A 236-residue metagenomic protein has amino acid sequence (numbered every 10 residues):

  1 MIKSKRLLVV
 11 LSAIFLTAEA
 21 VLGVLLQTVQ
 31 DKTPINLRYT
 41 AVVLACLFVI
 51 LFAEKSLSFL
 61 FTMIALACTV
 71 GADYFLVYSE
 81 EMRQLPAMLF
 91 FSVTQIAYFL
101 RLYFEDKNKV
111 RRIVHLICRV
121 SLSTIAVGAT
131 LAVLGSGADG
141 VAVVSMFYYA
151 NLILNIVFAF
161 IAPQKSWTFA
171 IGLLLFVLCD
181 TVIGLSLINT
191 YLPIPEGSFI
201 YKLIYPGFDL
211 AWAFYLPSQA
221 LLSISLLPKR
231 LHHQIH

Functional and structural regions predicted by a protein language model:
M1-H236: Polytopic alpha-helical membrane-helix bundles and their juxtamembrane interface segments in multi-pass membrane
